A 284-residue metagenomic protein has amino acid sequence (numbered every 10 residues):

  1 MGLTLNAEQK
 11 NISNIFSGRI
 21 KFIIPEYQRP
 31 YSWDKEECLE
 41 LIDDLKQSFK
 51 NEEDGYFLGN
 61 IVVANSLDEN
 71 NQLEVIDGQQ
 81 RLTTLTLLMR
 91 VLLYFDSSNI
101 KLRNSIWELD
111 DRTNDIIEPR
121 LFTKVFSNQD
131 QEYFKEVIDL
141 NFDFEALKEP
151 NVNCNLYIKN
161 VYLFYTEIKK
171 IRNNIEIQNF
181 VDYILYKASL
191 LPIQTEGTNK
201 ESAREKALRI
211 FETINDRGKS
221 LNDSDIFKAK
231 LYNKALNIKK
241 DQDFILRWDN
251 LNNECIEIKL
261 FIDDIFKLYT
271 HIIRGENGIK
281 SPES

Functional and structural regions predicted by a protein language model:
M1-S284: Covalent nucleotidyltransferase
